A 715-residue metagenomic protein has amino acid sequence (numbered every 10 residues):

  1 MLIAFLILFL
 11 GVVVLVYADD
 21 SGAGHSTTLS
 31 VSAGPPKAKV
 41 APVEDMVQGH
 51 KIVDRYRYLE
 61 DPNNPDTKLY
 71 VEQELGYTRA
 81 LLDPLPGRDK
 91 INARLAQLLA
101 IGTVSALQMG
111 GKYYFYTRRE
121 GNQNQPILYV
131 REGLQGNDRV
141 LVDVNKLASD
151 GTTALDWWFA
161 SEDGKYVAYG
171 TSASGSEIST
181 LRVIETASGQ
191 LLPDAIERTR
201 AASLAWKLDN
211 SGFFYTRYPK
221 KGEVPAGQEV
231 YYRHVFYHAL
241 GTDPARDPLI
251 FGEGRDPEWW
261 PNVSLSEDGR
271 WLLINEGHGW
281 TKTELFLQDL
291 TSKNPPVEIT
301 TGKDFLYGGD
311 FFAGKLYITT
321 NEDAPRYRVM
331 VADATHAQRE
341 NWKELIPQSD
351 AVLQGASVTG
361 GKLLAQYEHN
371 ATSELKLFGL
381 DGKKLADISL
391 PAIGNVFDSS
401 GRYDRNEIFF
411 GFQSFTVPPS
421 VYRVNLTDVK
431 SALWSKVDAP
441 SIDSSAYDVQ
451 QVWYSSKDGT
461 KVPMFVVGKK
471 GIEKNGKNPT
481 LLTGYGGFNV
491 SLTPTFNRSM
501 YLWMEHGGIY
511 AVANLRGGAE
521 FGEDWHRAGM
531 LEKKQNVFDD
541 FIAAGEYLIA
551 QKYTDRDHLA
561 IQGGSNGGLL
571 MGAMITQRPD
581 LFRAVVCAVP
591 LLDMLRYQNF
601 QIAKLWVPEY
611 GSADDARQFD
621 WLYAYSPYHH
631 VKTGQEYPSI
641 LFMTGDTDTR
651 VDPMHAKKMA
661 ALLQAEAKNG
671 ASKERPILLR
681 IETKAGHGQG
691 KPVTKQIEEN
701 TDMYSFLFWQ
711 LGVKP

Functional and structural regions predicted by a protein language model:
V31-P84, N92-A93: Mature N-terminal segment immediately following signal peptide/propeptide cleavage in secreted/periplasmic
P65-A160, G170, W259-D289, K293-F311 (+8 more regions): Non-catalytic accessory segments flanking enzyme active sites
Y114, V167, F213, L272 (+3 more regions): Hydrophobic beta-strand positions that form the internal "hydrophobic ladder" of WD40/Gbeta-like beta-propeller blades
R118-P126, A148-T152, T171-T180, A195-A201 (+7 more regions): A flexible loop/linker signature enriched in serine peptidases of the S9 family
V130-R131, R182-T186, Y231-G241, F286-L290 (+2 more regions): Beta-propeller blade signature
V144, T186-R198, T242-G254, T291-T300 (+2 more regions): Blade-edge beta-strand/turn elements of extracellular beta-propeller and related beta-sheet repeat scaffolds
N145-W158, Y169-I178, A187-P193, V424-K430 (+6 more regions): Cap/lid segment of the alpha/beta-hydrolase catalytic domain
V512-P715: Active-site-proximal cap/loop segments of hydrolase catalytic domains
